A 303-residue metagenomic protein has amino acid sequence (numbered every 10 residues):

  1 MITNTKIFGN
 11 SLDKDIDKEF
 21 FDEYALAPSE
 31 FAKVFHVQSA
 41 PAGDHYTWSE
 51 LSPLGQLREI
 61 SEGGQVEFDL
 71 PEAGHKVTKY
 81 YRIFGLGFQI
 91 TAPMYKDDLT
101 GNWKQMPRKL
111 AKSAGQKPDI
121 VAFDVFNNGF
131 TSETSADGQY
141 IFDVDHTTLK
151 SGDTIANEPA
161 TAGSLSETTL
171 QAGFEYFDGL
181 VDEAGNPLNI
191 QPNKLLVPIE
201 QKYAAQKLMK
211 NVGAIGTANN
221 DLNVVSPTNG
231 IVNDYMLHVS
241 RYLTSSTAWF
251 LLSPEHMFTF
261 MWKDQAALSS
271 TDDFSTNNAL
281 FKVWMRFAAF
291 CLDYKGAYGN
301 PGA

Functional and structural regions predicted by a protein language model:
M1-A27: N-terminal alpha-helical "arm" segments
I2-F8, F142-D182, N186-K194, I199-A303: Sequence/fold signature of self-assembling virion shell proteins
E19, E72-A73, L180, A266: Short alpha-helical segments and helix-capping/turn motifs at coil-helix boundaries
F20, Y24, P28, A32 (+7 more regions): Residue-level signal for secondary-structure boundary elements
A25-F84: Assembly/oligomerization interface modules of large self-assembling protein complexes
E59, T78-Y80, P93-M94, Y140 (+3 more regions): Residue-level preference for alpha-helix termini and adjacent loops
K76-E133, L195, F281-V283: Long, contiguous amphipathic alpha-helices that act as assembly "spine/axial" helices in icosahedral shell and virion
P118-T154: Glycine-rich, mobile lid/loop segments that gate access to catalytic sites or pores
